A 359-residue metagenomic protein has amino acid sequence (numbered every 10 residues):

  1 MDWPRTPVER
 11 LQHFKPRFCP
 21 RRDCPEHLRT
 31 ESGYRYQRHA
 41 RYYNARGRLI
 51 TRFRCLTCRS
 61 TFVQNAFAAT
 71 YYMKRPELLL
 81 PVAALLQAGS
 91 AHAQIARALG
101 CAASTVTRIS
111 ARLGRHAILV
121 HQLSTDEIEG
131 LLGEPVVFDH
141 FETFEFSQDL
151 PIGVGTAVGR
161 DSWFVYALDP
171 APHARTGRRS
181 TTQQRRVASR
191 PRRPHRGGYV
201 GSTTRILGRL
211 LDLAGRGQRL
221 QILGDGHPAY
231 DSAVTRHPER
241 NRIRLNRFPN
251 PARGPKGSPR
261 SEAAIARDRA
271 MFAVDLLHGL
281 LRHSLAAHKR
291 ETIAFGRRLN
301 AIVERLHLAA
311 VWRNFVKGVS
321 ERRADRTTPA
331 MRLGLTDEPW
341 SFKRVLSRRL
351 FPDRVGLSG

Functional and structural regions predicted by a protein language model:
M1-G359: Residue-level recognition of single "structural anchor" positions that define or cap local secondary structure
